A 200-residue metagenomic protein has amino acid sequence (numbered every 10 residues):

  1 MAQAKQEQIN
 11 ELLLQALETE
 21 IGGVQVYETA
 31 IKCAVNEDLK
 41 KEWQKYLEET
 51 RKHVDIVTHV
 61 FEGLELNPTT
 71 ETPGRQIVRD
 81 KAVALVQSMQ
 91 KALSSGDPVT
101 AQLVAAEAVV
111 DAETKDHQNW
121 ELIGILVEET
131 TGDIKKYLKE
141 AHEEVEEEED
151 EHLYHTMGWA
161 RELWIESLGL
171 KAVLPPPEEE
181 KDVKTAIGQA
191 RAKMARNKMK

Functional and structural regions predicted by a protein language model:
M1-N10, L64, T100-L103, R161-L170: Membrane-interacting alpha-helical segments
A4-E7, E71-G96, T100, L168-K200: Alpha-helical membrane-targeting segments
Q6, K40, R75, K135-K139: Short, structured helix-loop boundary elements
I9-K32, V78-D133, E140-E143: Acidic/histidine-rich alpha-helical segments that form the ligand environment of transition-metal centers
E11, E18, G22-Q25, T29 (+5 more regions): Acidic, glycine/polar-rich low-complexity segments that are predisposed to form short amphipathic helices
N36, L66, G132-K135: Alpha-helix boundary/capping and short turn/kink residues
D38-V86, T156-W159: Conserved alpha-helical segments that form or flank metal/cofactor-binding pockets of metalloenzymes
A105-N197: Preference for long, well-ordered alpha-helical segments
